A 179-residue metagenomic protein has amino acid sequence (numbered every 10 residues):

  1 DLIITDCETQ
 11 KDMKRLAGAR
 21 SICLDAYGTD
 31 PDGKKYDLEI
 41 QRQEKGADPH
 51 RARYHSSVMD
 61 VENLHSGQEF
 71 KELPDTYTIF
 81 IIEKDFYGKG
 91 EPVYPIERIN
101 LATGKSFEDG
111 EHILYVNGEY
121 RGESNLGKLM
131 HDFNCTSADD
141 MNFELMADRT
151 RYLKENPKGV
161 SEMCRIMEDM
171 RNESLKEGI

Functional and structural regions predicted by a protein language model:
D1-H112, E119-S124, E173: Accessory alpha/beta interaction modules
T29, Y36-Q41, R121, G127-I179: Short, charged alpha-helical interaction segments and adjacent helix-coil junctions
Y115-V116, N134: A ubiquitous short alpha-helical element
